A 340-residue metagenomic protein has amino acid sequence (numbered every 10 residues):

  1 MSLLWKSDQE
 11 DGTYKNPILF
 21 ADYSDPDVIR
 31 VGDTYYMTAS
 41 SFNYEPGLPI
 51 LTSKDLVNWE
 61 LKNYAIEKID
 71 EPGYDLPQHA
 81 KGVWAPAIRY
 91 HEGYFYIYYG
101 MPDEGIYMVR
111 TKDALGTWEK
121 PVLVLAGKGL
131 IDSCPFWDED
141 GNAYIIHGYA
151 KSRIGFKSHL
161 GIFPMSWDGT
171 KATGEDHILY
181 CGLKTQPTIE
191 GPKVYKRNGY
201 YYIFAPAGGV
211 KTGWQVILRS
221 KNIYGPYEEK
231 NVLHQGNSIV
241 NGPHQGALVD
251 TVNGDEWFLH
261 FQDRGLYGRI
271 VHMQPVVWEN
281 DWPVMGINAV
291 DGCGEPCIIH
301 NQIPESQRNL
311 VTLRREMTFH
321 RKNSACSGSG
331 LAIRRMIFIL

Functional and structural regions predicted by a protein language model:
M1-L340: Carbohydrate-active catalytic/glycan-binding domains of CAZyme proteins, especially the secreted or lumenal ectodomains
